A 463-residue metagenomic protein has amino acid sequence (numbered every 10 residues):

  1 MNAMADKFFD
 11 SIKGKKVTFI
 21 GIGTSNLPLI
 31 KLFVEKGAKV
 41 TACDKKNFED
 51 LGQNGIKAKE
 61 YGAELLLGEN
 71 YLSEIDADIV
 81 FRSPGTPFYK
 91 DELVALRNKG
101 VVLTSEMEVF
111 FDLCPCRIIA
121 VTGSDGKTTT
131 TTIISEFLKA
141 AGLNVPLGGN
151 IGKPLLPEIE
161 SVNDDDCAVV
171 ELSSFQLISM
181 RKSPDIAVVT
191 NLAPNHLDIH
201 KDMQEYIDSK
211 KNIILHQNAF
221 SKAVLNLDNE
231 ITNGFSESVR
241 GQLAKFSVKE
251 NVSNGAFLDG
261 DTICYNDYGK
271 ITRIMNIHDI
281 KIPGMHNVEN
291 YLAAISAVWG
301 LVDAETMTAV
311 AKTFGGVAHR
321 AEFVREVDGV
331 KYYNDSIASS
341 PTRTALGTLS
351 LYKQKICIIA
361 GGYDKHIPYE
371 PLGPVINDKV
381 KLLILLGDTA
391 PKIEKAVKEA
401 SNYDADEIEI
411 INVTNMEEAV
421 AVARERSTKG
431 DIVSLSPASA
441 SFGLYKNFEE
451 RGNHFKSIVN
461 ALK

Functional and structural regions predicted by a protein language model:
M1-S105: N-terminal leader/targeting and accessory segments in enzymes
A3-K16, N26-K36, N144, M275-K381: Nucleotide phosphate-binding/pyrophosphate-handling subdomain across enzymes that bind or process nucleotide phosphates
F33, V80, V121, N150 (+11 more regions): Residue-level signal for inorganic ion chemistry
K39-K46, A223-L227, C357-A360, K379-D388: Short internal beta-strands
V40-D44, L147, V169, K245 (+1 more regions): Short beta-strand "acidic-cap" motif of Rossmann-like dinucleotide-binding folds
T41-K45, L66-E69, T104-E108, R240-L258 (+4 more regions): Beta-strand->loop->alpha-helix junctions that form or flank phosphate-binding loops in nucleotide-handling enzymes
G55-I56, L372-G430: C-terminal helical cap/extension that packs against the catalytic core of soluble nucleotide-cofactor enzymes
L72-I75, P84-L227, I231-R240, A421 (+1 more regions): Phosphate-binding loop of NTP-binding sites
